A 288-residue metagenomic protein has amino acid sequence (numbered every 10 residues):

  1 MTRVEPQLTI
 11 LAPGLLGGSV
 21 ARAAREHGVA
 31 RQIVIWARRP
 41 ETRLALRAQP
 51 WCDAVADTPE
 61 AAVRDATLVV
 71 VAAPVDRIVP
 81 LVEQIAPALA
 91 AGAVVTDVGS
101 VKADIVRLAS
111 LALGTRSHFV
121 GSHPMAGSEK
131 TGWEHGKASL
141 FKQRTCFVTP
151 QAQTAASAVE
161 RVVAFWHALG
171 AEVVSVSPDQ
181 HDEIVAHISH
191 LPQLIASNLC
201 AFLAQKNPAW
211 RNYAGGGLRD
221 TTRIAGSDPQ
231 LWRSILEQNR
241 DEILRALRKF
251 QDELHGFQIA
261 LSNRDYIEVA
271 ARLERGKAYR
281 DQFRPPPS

Functional and structural regions predicted by a protein language model:
M1-R64: NAD(P)+-binding Rossmann beta1-loop-alpha1 motif at the extreme N-terminus of oxidoreductases
Q7, R31-Q32, H118, T145 (+1 more regions): Residues at the starts of beta-strands that form the adenosine-phosphate
P59-T96: Rossmann-like NAD(P)-binding element
A73-V75, G99-S100, P124, L199: Short glycine-/small-residue-rich Rossmann-like dinucleotide-binding loops
L81-E134: Rossmann-like NAD(P)(H) cofactor-binding subdomain of soluble oxidoreductases
A138-R223: Internal alpha-helical scaffold of NAD(P)-dependent oxidoreductase catalytic cores
A209-G276: Interdomain hinge/lid region at the active-site interface of Rossmann-like NAD(P)-dependent oxidoreductases
